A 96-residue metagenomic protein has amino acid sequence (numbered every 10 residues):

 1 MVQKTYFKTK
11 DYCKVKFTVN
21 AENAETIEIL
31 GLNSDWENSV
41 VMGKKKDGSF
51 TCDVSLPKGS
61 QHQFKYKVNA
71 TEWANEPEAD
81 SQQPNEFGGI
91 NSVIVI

Functional and structural regions predicted by a protein language model:
M1-Y12: Extracellular ectodomain segments of secreted/surface proteins
K4, K65-K67: Basic side chains
D11-G59, N69-I96: Aromatic-rich carbohydrate-binding modules that target alpha-glucans
S60-F64: Exposed beta-strand face motif in extracellular beta-rich ectodomains
